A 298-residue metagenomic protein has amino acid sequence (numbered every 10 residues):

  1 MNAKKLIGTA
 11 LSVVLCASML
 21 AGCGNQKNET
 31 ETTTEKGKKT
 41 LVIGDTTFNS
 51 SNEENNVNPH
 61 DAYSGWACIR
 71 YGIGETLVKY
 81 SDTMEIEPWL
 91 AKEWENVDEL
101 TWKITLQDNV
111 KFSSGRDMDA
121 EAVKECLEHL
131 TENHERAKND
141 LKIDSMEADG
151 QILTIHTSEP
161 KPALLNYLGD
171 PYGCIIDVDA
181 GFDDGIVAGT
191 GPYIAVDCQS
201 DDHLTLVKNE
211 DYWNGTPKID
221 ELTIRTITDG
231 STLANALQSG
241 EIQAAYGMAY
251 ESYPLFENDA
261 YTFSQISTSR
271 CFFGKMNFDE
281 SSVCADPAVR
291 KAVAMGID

Functional and structural regions predicted by a protein language model:
M1-L41, F48, E53-N55, E85 (+2 more regions): Short, low-complexity disordered leader/linker segments with a strong preference for bacterial N-terminal type II
G37-F48, T101-I104, V123-C126, L153-I155 (+3 more regions): Short, well-ordered beta-strand elements
V42, D119-E125, Q151-T154, P192 (+3 more regions): Alpha-helical secondary-structure segments
G44-V97, A188-G189: N-terminal lobe/hinge region of extracytoplasmic solute-binding protein
S81, E85, N166-P217, E221 (+1 more regions): Gly/Pro-rich hinge or "lid" segments in bacterial periplasmic/extracellular proteins
K92-H134, V283-A285: Aromatic- and charge-enriched surface segment that lines or borders ligand/interaction sites
E95, E99, K103, A137-D179: Surface-exposed binding/hinge segments that line and control ligand-binding clefts or catalytic entry sites
D211-L255: Ligand-site clamp/hinge motif
